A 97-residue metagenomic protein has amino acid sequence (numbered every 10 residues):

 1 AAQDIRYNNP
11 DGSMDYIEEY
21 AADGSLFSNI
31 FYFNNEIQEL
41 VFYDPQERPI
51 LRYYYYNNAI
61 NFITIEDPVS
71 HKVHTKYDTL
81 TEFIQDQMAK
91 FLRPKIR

Functional and structural regions predicted by a protein language model:
A1-A2, A21-A22, A59, A89: A sequence-composition feature that detects small, non-aromatic residues
A1-N8, M14-E19, L26-F31, E39-F42 (+1 more regions): Periodic aromatic/glycine/histidine/acidic cluster detector with a strong bias toward beta-strand repeat architectures
E39, D44-R97: Long terminal segments
